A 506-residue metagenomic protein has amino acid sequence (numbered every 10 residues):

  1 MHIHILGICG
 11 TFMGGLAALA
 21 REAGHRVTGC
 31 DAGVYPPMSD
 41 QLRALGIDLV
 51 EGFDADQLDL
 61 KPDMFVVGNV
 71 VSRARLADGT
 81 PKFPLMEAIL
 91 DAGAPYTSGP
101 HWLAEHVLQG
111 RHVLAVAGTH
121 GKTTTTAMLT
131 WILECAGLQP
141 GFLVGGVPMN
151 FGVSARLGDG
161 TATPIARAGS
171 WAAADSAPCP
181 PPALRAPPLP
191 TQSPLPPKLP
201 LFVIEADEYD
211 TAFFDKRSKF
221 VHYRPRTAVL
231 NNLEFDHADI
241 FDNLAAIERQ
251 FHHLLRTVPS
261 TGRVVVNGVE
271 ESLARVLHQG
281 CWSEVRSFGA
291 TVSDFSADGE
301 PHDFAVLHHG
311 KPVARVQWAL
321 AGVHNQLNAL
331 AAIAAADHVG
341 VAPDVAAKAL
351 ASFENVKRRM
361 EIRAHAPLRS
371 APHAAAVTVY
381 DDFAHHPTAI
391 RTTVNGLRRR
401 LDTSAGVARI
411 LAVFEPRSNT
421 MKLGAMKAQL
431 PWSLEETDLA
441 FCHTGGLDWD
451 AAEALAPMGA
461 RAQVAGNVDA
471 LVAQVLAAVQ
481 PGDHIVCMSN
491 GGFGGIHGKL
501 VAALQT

Functional and structural regions predicted by a protein language model:
M1-V50, K61-F65, D91-A94, A127 (+10 more regions): ATP-dependent carboxylate-amine ligase
L19-E22, R43, Q57, A77-V266 (+2 more regions): Phosphate-binding loop of NTP-binding sites
T28-C30, L138-V144, F288: Conserved RecA-like helicase motor-core motifs
V34-M38, Q57, S72-T80, N150-G152 (+4 more regions): Short, charged/polar "capping" segments at the starts of alpha-helices and the immediately preceding loops
I47-V50, V67-M86: Cofactor-cradling patches in redox/metallo enzymes
F65-R73, I204-A206, L230, V266 (+2 more regions): Redox-cofactor binding/interface segments in oxidoreductases and associated redox assembly factors
V70-R73, G121, E208-T211, E234-D236 (+5 more regions): Short glycine-rich anion-binding loops that position phosphate/pyrophosphate groups of nucleotides and phosphorylated
R217-S218, R315-G322: A short glycine-threonine-serine/GTX helix/turn-capping micro-motif
